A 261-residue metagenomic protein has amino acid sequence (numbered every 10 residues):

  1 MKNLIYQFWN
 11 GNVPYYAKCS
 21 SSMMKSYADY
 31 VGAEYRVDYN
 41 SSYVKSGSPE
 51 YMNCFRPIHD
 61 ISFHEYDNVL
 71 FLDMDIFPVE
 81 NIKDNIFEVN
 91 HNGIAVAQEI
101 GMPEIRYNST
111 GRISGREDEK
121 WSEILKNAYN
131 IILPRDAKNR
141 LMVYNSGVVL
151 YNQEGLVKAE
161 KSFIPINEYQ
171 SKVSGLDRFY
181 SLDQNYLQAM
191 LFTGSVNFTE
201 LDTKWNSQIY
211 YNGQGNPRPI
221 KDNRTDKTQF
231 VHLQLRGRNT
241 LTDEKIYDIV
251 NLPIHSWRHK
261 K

Functional and structural regions predicted by a protein language model:
M1-D67, T193-S195, L235-G237, L252-K261: N-terminal anchoring/stem segment of glycosyltransferases
N10-N12, S42-Y43, I76-F77, I100-P103 (+4 more regions): Short, solvent-exposed loop/turn segments at secondary-structure junctions
V13-S20, G47-Y51, K138-Y144, V149 (+1 more regions): Aromatic-acidic/polar surface patches that form glycan- and anion
M52-N53, N108-G115, G215-K221, Y247-D248: Short, surface-exposed amphipathic charged segments that create phosphate/polyanion-binding patches used for binding
P57, I94, V148-L150, F230: Conserved hydrophobic/aromatic beta-strand scaffold that supports enzyme active sites
Y66-F77: Short beta-strand-to-loop acidic/aromatic patch adjacent to the donor-nucleotide binding site
P78-I124: Conserved donor-nucleotide/metal-binding helix-loop-beta segment in metal-dependent transferases, i.e., the alpha-helix
N130, R135-N145, Q153-K261: A glycosyltransferase accessory/donor-loop signature
